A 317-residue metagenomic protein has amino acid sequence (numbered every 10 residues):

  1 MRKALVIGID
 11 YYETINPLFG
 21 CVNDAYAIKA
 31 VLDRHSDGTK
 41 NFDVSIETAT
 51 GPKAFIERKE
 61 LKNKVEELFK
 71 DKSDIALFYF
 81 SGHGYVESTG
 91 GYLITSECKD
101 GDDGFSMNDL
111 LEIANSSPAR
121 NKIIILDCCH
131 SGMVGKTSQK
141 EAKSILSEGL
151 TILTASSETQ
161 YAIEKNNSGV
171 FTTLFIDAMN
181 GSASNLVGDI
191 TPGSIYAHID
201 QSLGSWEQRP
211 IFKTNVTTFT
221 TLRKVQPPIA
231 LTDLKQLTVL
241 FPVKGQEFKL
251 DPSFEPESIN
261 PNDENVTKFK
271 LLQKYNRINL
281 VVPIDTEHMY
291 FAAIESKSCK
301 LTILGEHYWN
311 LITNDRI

Functional and structural regions predicted by a protein language model:
M1-P17: Short glycine-rich His-centered loop
A4, S184-N265, E295-N314: Caspase-like cysteine protease fold
G8, I123-K213: Active-site-proximal C-terminal subdomain of hydrolase catalytic domains
Y12-A30: Glycine- and acidic-residue-enriched helix-capping/strand-helix junction motifs
G20, T39, K53-I56, E60 (+1 more regions): A short, glycine/acidic-enriched catalytic loop
K29-D74: Functional beta-strand-loop-alpha-helix junction segments that form "active/interaction loops" within catalytic
P261-P283, S296: Short amphipathic alpha-helical interaction segments
D285-I294: Short, Lys/Arg-rich nucleic-acid/phosphate-binding segment
